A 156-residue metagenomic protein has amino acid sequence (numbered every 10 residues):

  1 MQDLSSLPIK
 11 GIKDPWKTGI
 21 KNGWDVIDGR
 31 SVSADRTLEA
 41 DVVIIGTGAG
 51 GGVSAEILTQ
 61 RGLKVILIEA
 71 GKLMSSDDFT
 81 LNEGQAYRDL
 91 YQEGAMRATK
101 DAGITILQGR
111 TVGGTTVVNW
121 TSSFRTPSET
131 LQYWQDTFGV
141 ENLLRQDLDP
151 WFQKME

Functional and structural regions predicted by a protein language model:
M1-V42, Q60, K100: Extreme N-terminal leader/targeting segments of oxidoreductases
G29, A49-V53, A102-T105: Short alpha-helical segments and helix-capping/turn motifs at coil-helix boundaries
D41-L67: N-terminal Rossmann-like FAD-binding beta1-loop-alpha1 element of flavoenzymes
G48, S76, T121: Active-site-proximal flexible loops/turns
G62-I66, K72-M74, F138, N142 (+1 more regions): A generic secondary-structure signal for well-formed alpha-helical elements
L63, A70-V118, T126-E129: N-terminal FAD cofactor-binding segment of flavoenzymes
V112-E156: Rossmann-like flavin
